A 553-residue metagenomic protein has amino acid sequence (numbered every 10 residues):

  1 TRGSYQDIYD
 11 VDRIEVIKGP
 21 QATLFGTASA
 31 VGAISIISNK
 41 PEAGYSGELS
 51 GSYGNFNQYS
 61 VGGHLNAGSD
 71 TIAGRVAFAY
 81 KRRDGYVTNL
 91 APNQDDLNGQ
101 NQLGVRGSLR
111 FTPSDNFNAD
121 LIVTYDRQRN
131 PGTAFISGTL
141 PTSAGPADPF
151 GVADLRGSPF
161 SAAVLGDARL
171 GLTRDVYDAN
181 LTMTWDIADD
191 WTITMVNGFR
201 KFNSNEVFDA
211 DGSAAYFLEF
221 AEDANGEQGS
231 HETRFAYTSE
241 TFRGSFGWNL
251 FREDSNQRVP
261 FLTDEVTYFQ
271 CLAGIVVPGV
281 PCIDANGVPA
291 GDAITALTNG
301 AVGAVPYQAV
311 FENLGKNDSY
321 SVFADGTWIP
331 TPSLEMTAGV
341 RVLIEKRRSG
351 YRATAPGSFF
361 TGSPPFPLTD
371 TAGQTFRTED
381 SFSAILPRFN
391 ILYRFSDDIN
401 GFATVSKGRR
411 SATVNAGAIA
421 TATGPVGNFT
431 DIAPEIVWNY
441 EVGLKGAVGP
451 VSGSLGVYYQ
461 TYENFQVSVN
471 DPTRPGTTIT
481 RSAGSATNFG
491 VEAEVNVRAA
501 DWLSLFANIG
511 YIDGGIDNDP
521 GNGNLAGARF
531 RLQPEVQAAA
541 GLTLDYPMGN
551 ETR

Functional and structural regions predicted by a protein language model:
T1-K18: Short acidic/polar hinge/loop motifs at secondary-structure boundaries that mediate gating or recognition
I8-D12, T23-L90, Q94-V105, N116-F117 (+4 more regions): Outer-membrane beta-barrel translocator/receptor signature
Y86-N98, T133-L165, D209-F220, P260-E312 (+4 more regions): Solvent-exposed loop segments that connect transmembrane elements
Q100-G247, F251-Q257, S452-S454: Outer-membrane beta-barrel domain signature, strongest for Gram-negative TonB-dependent receptors and also present
R110-S114, F235-A236, G247-F251, N313-T461 (+1 more regions): Structural signature of Gram-negative outer-membrane beta-barrels, strongest in the C-terminal barrel of TonB-dependent
D178-D186, T192-F208, R394-R410, A416-G417 (+3 more regions): Membrane-embedded beta-barrel scaffold of Gram-negative outer-membrane proteins
F220, A224-E232, V280, N299-G303 (+7 more regions): Outer membrane beta-barrel strand-and-loop segments of large Gram-negative receptors, especially TonB-dependent
R243-S245, P332-M336, S452, V457-Y462 (+1 more regions): Gram-negative outer-membrane beta-barrel transporters
